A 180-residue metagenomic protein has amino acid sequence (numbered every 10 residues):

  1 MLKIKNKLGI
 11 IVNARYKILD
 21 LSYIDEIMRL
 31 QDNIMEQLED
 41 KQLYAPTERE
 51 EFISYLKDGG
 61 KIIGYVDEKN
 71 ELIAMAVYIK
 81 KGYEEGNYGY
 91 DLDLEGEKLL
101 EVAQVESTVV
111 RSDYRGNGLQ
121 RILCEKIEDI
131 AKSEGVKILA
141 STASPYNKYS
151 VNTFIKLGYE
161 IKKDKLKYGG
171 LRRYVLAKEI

Functional and structural regions predicted by a protein language model:
M1-D25, R29-N33: Conserved N-terminal entry element of GNAT/NAT acetyltransferase domains
K41-E68, V77: Active-site rim helix/loop that mediates acceptor-substrate recognition in acyltransferases
M75-S107: Conserved acyl-donor/pantetheine-binding loop and adjacent beta-alpha core of acyl/acetyltransferases and related
S107-V110, G116-D129, N152, K156: Conserved acetyl-CoA-binding loop-helix of GNAT-fold acetyltransferases
R115, S141-V151, G169: Conserved beta-strand-loop-alpha-helix junction that forms the acyl-donor binding cleft
R121, S133, P145-K163: Conserved active-site alpha-helix within GNAT-family acetyltransferase domains
A131-A143: Conserved GNAT acetyl-CoA-binding A-motif
L166-I180: C-terminal "cap" of GNAT-fold acetyltransferases
